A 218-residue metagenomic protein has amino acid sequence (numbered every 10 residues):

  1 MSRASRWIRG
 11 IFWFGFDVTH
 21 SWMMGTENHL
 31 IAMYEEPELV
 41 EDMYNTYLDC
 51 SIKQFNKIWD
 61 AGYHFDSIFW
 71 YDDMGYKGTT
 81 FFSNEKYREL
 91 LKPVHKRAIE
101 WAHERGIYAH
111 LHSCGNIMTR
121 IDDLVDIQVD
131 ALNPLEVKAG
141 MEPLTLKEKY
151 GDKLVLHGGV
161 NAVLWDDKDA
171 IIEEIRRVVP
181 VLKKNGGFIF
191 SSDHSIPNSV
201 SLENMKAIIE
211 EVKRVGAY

Functional and structural regions predicted by a protein language model:
M1-Y218: Active-site loop segments of alpha/beta catalytic cores
